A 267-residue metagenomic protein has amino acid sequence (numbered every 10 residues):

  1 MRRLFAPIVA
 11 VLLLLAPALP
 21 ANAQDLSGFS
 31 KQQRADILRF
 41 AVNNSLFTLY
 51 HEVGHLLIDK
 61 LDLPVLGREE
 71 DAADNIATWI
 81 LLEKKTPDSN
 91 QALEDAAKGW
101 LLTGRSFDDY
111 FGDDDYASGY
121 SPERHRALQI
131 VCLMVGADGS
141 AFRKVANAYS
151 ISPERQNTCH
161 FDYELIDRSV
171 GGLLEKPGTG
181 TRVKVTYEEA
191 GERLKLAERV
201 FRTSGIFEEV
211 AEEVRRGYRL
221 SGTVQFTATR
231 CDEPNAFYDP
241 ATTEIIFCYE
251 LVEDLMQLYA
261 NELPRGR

Functional and structural regions predicted by a protein language model:
M1-L4: Positively charged n-region of N-terminal signal peptides that target proteins for export
P7-P17: Bacterial N-terminal signal peptides
L19-A23: Sec/Tat signal peptide C-region and signal peptidase I cleavage site
Q24-L26, F226-P264: Catalytic zinc-binding patch centered on the HExxH motif and its immediate surroundings that defines zinc-dependent
S30-F47, D62-L63, L258-R267: Short pre-active-site segment immediately N-terminal to the catalytic Zn-binding motif
F47-K60, D74, T78, F247: Active-site recognition of the HExxH zinc-binding catalytic motif
G67-K84: An active-site-proximal "capping" alpha-helix that borders the catalytic cofactor pocket
G112-V214: Pan-zinc metallopeptidase signature
